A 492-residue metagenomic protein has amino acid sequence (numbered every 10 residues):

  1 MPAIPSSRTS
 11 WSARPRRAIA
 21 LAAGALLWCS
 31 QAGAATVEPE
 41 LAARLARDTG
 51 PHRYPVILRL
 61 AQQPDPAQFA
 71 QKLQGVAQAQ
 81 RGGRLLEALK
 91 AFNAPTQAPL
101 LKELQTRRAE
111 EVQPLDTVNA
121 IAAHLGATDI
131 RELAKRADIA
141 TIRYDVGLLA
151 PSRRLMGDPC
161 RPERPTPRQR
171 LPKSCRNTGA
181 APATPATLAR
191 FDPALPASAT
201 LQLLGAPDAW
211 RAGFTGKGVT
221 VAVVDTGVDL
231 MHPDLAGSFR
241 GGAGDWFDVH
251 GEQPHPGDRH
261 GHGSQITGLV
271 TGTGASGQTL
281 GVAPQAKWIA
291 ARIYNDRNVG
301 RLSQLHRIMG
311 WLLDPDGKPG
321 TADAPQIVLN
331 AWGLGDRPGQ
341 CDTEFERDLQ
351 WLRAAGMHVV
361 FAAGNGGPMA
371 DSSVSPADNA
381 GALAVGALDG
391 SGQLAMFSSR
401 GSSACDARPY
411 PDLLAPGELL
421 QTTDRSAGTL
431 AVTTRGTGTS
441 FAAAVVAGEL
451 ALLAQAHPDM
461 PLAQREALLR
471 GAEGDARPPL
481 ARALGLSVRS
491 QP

Functional and structural regions predicted by a protein language model:
C29-A32: N-terminal signal peptide c-region/cleavage motif recognized by signal peptidases
A35-R168, K173: Inhibitory N-terminal propeptides of secreted protease zymogens
R84, E132-V219, P233-D234: Protease zymogen maturation seam
S198, L280, A322-A331, Q455-P492: C-terminal subdomain of the subtilisin-like protease fold in secreted/lumenal serine endopeptidases
A199-E252, S264, L269, F361 (+1 more regions): Acidic-leg catalytic submotif of subtilisin-like serine proteases
A209, V224-D234, H255, Q265-A286 (+3 more regions): Flexible, small-residue-rich helix->loop connector segments that border functional cores
D225, P233, A377-Q455, D459: Extracellular S/T/G-rich loop segment that most often corresponds to the catalytic His/Ser-adjacent loop
T273, I293-G381, S391, A404-R408 (+1 more regions): Substrate-binding/access-modulating region of protease and related hydrolase catalytic domains
